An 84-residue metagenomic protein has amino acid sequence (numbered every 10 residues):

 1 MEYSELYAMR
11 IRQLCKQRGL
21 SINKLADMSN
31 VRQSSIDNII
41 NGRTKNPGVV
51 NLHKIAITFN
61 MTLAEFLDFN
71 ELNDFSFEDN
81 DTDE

Functional and structural regions predicted by a protein language model:
M1-S21: A short, Lys/Arg-rich alpha-helix, primarily the initiator
C15, A26, A56: The alpha-helix within a helix-turn-helix
K24, S35, E65: Residues in the helix-turn-helix
N30-P47: Recognition helix of helix-turn-helix/homeodomain-like DNA-binding domains that insert into the DNA major groove
N38, L67-E84: Short, charged recognition helix plus adjacent turn of helix-turn-helix-like nucleic-acid-binding domains
R43-I57: Short, basic-rich loop-to-helix N-cap that marks the start of a DNA-contacting helix
